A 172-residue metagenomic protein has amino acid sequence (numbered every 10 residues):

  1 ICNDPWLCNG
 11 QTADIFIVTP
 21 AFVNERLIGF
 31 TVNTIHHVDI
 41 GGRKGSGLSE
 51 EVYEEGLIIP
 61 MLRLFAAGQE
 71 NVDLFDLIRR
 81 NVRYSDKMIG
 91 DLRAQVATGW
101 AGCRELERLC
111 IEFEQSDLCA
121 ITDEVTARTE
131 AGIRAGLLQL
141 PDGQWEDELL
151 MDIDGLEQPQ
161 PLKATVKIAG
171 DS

Functional and structural regions predicted by a protein language model:
I1-P20, E146-D152, E157-K163: Conserved mixed alpha/beta core segments that line enzyme active sites in large multi-domain catalysts
C2, D39-G42, R128-E130, P159: Short amphipathic alpha-helical surface micro-motifs
N3-D4, T12-V18, F30-T31, V38 (+2 more regions): Glycine-rich anion/phosphate-binding loop at the beta-strand->alpha-helix junction
N9-A13, N24-E25, E50-V52, A66-E70 (+3 more regions): Solvent-exposed alpha-helices and their adjacent loops that cap or buttress functional pockets in soluble metabolic
D14-I15, V32-T34, R43-G47, L118-T122 (+2 more regions): Composition- and surface-driven signal marking solvent-exposed, interaction-prone regions in large proteins
F22-E107: Mobile "lid/hinge" segments at catalytic clefts and subdomain interfaces of large enzymes
R104-D171: Accessory "access/gating" subregions that flank catalytic or transport cores
